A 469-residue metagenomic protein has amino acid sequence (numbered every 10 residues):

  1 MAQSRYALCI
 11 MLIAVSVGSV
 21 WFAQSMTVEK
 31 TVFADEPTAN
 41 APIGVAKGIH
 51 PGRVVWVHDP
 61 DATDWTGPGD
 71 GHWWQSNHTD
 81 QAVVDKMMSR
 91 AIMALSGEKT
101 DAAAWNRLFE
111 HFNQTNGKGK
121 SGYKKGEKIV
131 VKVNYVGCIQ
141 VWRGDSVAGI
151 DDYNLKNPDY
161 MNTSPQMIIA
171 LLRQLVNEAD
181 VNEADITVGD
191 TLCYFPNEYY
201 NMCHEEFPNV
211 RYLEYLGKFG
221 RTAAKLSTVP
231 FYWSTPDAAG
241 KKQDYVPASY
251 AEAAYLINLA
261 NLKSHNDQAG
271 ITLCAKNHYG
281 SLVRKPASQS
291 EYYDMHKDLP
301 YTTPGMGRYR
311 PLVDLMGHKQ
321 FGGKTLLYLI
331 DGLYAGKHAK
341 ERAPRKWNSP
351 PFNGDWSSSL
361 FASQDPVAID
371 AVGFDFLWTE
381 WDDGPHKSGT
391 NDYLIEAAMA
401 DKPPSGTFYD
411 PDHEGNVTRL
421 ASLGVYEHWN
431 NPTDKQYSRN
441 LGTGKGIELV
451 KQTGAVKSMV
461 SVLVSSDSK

Functional and structural regions predicted by a protein language model:
M1-I10: Bacterial N-terminal signal peptides that target proteins for export
C9-V20: Bacterial N-terminal signal peptides
G18-V28: Bacterial Sec-dependent signal peptides at the C-terminal "C-region" and cleavage site
V28-K125, V136, Q140-K469: Extended, low-polarity segments enriched in aliphatic/aromatic residues
